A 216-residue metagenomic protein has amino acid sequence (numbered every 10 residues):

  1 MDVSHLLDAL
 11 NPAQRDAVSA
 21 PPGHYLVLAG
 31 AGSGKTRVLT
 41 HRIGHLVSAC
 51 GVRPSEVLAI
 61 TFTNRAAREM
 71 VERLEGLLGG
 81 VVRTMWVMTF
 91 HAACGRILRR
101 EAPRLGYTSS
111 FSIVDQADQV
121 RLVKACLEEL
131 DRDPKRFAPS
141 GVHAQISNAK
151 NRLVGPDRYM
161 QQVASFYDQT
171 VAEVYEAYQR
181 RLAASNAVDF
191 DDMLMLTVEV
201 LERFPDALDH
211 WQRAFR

Functional and structural regions predicted by a protein language model:
M1-H5, P22-Y25, G30-S33, G44-F215: A basic/glycine-biased coupling hinge at the interface between accessory DNA-binding modules
D8-S19: Pre-Walker A adenine-sensing motif
T36: Walker A/P-loop
L39-T40: Post-Walker A alpha-helix
